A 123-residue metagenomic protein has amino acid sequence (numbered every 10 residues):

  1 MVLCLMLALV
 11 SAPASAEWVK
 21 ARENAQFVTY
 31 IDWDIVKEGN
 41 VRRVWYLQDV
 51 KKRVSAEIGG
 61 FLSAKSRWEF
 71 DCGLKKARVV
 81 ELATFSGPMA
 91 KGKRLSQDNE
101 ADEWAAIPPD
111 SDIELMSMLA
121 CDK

Functional and structural regions predicted by a protein language model:
M1-V10: Bacterial N-terminal signal peptides
P13-K123: N-terminal secretory-pathway/extracellular module detecting exported/lumenal segments and adjacent signal-anchor/first
